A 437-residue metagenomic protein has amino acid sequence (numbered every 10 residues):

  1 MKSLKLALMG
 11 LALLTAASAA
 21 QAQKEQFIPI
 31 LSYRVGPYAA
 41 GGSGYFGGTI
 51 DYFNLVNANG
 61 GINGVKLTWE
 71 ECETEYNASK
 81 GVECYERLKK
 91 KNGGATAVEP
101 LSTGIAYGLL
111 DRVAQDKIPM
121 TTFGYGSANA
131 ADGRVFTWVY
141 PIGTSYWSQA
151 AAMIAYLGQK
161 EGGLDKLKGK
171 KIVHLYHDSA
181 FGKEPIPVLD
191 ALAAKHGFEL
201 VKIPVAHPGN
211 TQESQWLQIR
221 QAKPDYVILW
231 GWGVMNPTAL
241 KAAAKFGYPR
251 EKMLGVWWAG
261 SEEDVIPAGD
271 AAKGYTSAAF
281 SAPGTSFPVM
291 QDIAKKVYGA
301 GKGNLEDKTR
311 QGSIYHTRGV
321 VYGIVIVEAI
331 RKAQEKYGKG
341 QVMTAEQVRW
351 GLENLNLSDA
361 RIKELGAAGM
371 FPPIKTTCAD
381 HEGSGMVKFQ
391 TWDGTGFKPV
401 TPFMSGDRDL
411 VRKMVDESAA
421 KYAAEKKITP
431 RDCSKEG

Functional and structural regions predicted by a protein language model:
A7-A16: Bacterial N-terminal signal peptides
A17-A22: Sec/Tat signal peptide C-region and signal peptidase I cleavage site
K24-F27, A40-G47, N54, N59-G133 (+3 more regions): Beta-alpha junction/loop-to-helix N-cap segments that form part of ligand/metal-binding clefts
E25-G42, L101, K170-H177: Short beta-strand segments enriched in small/hydrophobic residues
T74, M120-T122, G126-A131, P208 (+2 more regions): Venus flytrap/periplasmic-binding-protein-like
S79-K80, K90, A128-N129, T137-G247 (+1 more regions): Extracellular/periplasmic Venus flytrap/periplasmic-binding protein
A243-G323: Extracellular/periplasmic periplasmic-binding protein-like sensory domains
G303-H316, V327-P402, G406: Segments of small-molecule ligand-sensing domains
